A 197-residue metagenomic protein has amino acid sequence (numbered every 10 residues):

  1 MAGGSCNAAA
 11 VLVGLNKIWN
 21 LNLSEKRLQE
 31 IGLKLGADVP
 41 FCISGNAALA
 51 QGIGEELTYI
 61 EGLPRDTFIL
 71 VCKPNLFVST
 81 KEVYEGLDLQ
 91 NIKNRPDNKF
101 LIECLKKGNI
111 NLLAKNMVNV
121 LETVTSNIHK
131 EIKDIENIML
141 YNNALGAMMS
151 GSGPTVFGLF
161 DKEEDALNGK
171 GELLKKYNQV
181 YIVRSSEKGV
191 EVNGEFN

Functional and structural regions predicted by a protein language model:
M1-R27, F41: DPxDG-like acidic metal-binding loop motif
S24-K34, M117, L167-G171: Short, well-structured alpha-helical segments that form the helix of a local strand-helix-strand
S44, L49-G146, D161-L174, N178 (+1 more regions): Conserved, helical-rich catalytic subdomain that frames metal- and/or nucleotide-binding sites in enzyme alpha/beta
S150: Short, charged interaction patches at domain edges and termini
F157-L159: Short hydrophobic/aromatic beta-strand micro-patches that form the beta-sheet surface supporting nucleotide- or nucleic
